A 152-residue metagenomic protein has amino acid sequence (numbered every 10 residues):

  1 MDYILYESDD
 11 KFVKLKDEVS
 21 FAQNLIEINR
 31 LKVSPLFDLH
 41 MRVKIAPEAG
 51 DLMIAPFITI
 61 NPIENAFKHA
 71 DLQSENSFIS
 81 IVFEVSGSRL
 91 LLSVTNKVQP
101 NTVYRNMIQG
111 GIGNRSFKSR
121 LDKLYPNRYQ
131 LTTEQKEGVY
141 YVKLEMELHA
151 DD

Functional and structural regions predicted by a protein language model:
M1-E134, V139-Y141: Two-component histidine phosphotransfer core
V142-M146: HATPase_c (GHKL) ATP-binding subdomain of two-component histidine kinases
H149-D152: C-terminal end segment of the histidine kinase catalytic
